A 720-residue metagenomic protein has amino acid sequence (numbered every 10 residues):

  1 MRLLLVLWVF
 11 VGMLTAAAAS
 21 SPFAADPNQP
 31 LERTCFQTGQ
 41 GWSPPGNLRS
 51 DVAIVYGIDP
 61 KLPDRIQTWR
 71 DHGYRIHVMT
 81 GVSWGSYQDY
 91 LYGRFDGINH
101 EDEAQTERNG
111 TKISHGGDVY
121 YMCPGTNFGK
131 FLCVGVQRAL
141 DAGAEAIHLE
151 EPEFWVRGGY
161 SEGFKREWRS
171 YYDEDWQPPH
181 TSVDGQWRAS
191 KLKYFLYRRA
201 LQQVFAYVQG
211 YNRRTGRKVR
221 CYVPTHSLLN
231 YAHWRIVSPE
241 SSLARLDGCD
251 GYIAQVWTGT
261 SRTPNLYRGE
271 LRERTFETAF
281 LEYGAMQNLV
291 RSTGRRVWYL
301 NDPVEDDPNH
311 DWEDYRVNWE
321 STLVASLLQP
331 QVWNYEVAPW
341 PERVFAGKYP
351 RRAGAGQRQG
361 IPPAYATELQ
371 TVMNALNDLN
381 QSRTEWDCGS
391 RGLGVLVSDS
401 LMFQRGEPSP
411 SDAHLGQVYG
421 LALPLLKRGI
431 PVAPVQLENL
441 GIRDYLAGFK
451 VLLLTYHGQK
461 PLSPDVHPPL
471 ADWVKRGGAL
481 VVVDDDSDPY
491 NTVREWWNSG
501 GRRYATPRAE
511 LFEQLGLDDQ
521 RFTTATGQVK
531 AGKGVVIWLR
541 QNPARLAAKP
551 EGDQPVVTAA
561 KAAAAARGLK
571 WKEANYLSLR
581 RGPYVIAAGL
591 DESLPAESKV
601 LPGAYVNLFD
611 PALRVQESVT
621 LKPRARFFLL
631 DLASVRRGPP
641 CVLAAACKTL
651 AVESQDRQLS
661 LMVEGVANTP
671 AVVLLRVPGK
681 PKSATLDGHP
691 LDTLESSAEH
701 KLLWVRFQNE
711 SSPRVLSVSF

Functional and structural regions predicted by a protein language model:
P27-T68, H72, G135-A146, D247-Y252 (+3 more regions): Catalytic domains of carbohydrate-active enzymes, especially glycoside hydrolases
L31-G39, H77-G81, H148-E151, W187-I236 (+4 more regions): Aromatic-lined carbohydrate-recognition surfaces of secreted/lumenal glycan-active proteins
R49-G57, I113-C133, V183-A200, S227 (+5 more regions): The substrate-binding groove and active-site-proximal loops of carbohydrate-active enzymes, especially glycoside
G57-G116, A146-V156, N212, G216-V223: Glycine-rich, aromatic-flanked loop segments that form ligand/cofactor-binding clefts across common enzyme folds
V78, V82-A142, W176-Y194, R198 (+1 more regions): Active-site-adjacent "subsite" loops/lids of carbohydrate-active enzymes
C221-G420, F522-T524, I537-Q541, L546-P550 (+3 more regions): Hydrophobic targeting/anchoring helices
K460-D656, V673: A conserved amphipathic helix/loop scaffold that creates a polar/acidic microenvironment used either to coordinate
L601-V619, T685-V705: Solvent-exposed beta-strand/loop surfaces of large extracellular or lumenal domains
